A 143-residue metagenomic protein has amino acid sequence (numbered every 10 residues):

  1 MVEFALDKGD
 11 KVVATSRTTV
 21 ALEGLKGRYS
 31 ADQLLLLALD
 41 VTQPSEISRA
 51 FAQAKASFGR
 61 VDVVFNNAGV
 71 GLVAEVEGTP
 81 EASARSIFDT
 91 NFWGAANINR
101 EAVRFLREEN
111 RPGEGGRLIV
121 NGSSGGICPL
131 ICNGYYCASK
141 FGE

Functional and structural regions predicted by a protein language model:
M1-V13: Canonical Rossmann dinucleotide-binding motif of NAD(H)/NADP(H)-dependent dehydrogenases/reductases, specifically
L39-R49, E81: The beta1-alpha1 cofactor-binding region of Rossmann-like NAD(H)/NADP(H)-dependent oxidoreductases
Q53-N66, L72: A glycine-rich helix->loop->beta "capping" turn within Rossmann-like NAD(P)(H)-dependent oxidoreductase domains
S57-F58, E101-E114: A short helix-coil junction within the Rossmann-fold of NAD(P)-dependent oxidoreductases
E75-V76, S83-R85: Substrate-binding pocket helix/loop in short-chain dehydrogenase/reductase
N99, S139: Active-site helix of classical SDR
S123: Residue(s) in the substrate-gating loop at a strand-loop-helix junction that position the organic substrate next
